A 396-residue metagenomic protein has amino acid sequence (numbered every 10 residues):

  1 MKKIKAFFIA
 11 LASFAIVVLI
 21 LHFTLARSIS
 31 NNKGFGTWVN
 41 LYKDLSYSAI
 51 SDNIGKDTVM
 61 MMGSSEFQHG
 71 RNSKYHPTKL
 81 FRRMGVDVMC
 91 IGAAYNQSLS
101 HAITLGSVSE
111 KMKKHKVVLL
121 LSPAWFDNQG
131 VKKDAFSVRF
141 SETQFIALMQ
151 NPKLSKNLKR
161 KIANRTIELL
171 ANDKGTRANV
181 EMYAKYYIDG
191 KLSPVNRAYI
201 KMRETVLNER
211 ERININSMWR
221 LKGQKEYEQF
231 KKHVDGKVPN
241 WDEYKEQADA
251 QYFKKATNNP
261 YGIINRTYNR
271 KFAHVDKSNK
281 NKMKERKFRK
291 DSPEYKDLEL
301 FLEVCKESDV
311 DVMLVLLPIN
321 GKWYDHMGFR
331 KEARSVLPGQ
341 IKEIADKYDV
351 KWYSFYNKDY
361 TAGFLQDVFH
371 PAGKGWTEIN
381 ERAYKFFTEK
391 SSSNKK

Functional and structural regions predicted by a protein language model:
K5-A26: Hydrophobic membrane-insertion alpha-helices, especially the h-region of bacterial N-terminal signal peptides
T24-L45: Alpha-helical transmembrane signal-anchor/signal-peptide segments
G36, I146-D297: Secreted/periplasmic serine-hydrolase-like ester/acetyl group-modifying domain
K56-S73: Catalytic nucleophile-elbow at a beta strand-turn-alpha helix junction centered on a G-D-S/GDSL motif, marking
G63-S64, L119-A124, R266-K277, V315-N320 (+1 more regions): Short loop/turn segments at strand-loop or loop-helix junctions that form parts of catalytic or ligand-binding pockets
Q68-N157: Membrane-embedded segments
L80, M283, K290-K296, L300-A362: Extended hydrophobic/aromatic segments used for targeting, binding, or gating
C90-A93, R330-E332, V336-K396: C-terminal regions of proteins
